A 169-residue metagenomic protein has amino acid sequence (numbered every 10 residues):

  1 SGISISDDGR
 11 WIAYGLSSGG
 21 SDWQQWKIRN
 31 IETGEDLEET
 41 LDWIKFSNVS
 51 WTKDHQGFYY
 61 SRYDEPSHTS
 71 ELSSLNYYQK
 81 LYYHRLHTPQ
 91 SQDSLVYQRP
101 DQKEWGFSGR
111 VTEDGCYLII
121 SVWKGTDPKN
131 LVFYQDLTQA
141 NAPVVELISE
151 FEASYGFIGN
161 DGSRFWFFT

Functional and structural regions predicted by a protein language model:
S1-T169: Beta-propeller folds
